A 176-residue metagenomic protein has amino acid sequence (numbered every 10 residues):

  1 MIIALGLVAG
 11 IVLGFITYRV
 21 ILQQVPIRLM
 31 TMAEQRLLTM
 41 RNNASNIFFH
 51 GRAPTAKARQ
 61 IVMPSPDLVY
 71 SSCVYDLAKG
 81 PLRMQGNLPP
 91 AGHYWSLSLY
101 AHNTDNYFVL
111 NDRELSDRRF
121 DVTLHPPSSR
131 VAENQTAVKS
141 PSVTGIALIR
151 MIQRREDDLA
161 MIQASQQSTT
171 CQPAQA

Functional and structural regions predicted by a protein language model:
M1-A176: A compositional/structural signature for long, glycine/proline-rich flexible linkers and loops on extracytoplasmic
